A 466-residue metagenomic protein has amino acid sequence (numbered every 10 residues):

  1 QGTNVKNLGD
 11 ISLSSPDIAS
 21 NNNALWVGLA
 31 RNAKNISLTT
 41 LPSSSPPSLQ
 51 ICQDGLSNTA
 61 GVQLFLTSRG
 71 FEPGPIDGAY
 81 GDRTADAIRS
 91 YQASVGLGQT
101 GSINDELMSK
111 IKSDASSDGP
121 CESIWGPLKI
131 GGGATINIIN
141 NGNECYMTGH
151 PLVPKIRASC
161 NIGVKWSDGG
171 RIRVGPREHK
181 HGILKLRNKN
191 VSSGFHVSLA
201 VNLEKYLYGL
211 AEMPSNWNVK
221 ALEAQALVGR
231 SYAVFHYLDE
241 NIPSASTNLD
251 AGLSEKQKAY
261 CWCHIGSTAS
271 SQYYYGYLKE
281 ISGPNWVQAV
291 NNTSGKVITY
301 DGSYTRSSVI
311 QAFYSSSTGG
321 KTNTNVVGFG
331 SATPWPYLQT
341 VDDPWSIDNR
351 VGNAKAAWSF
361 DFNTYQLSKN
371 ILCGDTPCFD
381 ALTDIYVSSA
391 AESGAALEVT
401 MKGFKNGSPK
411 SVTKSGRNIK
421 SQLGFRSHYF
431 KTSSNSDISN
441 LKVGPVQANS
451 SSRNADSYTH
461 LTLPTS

Functional and structural regions predicted by a protein language model:
Q1-G74, A79-L461, S466: Conserved, single-site charged/polar hotspot
